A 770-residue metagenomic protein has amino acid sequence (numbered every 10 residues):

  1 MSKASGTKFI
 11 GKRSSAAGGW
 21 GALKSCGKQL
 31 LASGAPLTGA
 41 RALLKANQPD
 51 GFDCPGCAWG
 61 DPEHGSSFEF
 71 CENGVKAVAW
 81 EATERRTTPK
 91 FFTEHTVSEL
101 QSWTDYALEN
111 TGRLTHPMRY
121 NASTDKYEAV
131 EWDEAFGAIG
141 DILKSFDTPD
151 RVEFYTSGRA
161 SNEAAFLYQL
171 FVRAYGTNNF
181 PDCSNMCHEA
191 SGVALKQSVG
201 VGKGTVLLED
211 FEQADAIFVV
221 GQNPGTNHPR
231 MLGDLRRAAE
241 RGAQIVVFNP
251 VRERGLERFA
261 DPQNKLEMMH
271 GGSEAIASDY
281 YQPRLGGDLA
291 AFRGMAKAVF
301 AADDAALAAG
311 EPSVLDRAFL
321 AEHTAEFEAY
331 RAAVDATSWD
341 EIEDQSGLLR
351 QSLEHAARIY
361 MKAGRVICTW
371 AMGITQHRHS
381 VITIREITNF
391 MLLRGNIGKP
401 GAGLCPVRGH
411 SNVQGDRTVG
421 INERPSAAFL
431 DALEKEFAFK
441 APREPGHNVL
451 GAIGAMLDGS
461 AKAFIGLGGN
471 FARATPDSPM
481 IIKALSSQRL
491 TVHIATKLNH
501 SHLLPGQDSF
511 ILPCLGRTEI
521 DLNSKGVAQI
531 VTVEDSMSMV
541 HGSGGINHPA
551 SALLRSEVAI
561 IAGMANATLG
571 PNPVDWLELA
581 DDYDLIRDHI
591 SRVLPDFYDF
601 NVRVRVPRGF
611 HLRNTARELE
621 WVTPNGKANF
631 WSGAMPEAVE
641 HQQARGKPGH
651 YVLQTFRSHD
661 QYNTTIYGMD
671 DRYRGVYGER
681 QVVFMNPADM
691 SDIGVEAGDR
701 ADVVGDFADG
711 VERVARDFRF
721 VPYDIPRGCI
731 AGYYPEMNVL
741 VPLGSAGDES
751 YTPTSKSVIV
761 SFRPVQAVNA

Functional and structural regions predicted by a protein language model:
M1-G51: Intrinsically disordered, low-structural-confidence terminal and linker regions
S2-L23, G112-R408, V419, E434-E618 (+2 more regions): Cofactor-pocket helix-loop regions in the catalytic cores of large enzyme subunits
G51-C57: Short cysteine-rich clusters marking metal-coordination/redox-active sites
G60-V78: Iron-sulfur (Fe-S) cluster-binding segments and ferredoxin-like electron-carrier domains, especially [2Fe-2S]
E72-R86, F154, I384, T388 (+3 more regions): Flexible, low-complexity linker and terminal segments
A79-K126, F136: Low-complexity, highly charged intrinsically disordered N-terminal segments that act as targeting/localization
L457, S755, V760-A767: C-terminal accessory/interaction regions of large nucleic acid-associated machines
R603-G747, F762-A770: Long, compositionally biased stretches
